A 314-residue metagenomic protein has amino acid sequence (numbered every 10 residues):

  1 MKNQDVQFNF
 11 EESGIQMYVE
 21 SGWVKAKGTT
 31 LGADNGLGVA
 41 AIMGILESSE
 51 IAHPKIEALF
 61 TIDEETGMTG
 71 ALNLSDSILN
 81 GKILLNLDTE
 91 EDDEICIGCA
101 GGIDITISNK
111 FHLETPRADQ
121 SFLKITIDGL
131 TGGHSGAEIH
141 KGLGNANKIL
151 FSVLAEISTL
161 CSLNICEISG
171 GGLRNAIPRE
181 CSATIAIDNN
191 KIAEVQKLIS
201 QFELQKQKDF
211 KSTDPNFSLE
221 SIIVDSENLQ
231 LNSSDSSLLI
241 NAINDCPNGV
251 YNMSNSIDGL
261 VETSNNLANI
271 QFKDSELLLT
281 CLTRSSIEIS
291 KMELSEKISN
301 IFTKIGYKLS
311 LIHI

Functional and structural regions predicted by a protein language model:
M1-K55, F60, E64-T66, A71-N73 (+5 more regions): Active-site metal-coordination/substrate-binding segment of hydrolases, especially metallo-dependent peptidases
I56-A146, S158: Fold-level recognition of mixed alpha/beta catalytic cores in primary-metabolism enzymes, strongest
G98, T115-Q120, I139-S169, N189-S264: Acidic-enriched catalytic cores of C-N bond-cleaving enzymes acting on peptides and small amides
I127, I185-N189, C281-S285: Short beta-strand-to-loop capping motifs
G136, S169-P178: A structural signal for small-residue-enriched, beta-sheet-centric alpha/beta enzyme cores and oligomeric scaffold folds
A176-C181, S275-L277: A short, glycine/Asx- and small/polar-enriched loop/turn that sits immediately N-terminal to a beta-strand
Y251-L309: Non-catalytic terminal/interface segments that mediate subunit docking, oligomerization, and allosteric communication
I312-I314: Conserved small/polar residues in nucleotide/adenosyl-binding loops
